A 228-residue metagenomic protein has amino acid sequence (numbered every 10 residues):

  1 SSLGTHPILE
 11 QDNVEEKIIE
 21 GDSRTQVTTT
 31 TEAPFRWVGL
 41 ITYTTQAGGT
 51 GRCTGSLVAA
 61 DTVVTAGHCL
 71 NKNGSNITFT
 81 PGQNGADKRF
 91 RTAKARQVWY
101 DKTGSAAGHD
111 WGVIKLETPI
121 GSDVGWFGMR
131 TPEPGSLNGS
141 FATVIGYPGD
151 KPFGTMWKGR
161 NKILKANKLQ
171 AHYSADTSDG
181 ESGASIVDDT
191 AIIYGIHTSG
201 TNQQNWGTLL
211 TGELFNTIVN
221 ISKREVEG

Functional and structural regions predicted by a protein language model:
S1-I18: N-terminal prepro-regions of secreted/extracellular proteins
E15-R36, T44-G48, R52, N71 (+1 more regions): Conserved catalytic-core segment of clan PA serine endopeptidases
A33-T78, I163-A166, Y194, T198-N202 (+1 more regions): Catalytic histidine site
R36, A60, W111, N138-F141 (+1 more regions): Loop/turn elements at helix/coil->beta-strand transitions in domains of secreted/extracellular proteins
S56, R96-S105, H109-P152: Active-site substrate-binding loop(s) of clan PA
D61-T65, D110-E117, Y173: A generic structural motif
G104-G108, F153-Q170: Gly/Ser-enriched beta-turn/beta-hairpin loop segments
D176-H197: Catalytic nucleophile loop of clan PA
